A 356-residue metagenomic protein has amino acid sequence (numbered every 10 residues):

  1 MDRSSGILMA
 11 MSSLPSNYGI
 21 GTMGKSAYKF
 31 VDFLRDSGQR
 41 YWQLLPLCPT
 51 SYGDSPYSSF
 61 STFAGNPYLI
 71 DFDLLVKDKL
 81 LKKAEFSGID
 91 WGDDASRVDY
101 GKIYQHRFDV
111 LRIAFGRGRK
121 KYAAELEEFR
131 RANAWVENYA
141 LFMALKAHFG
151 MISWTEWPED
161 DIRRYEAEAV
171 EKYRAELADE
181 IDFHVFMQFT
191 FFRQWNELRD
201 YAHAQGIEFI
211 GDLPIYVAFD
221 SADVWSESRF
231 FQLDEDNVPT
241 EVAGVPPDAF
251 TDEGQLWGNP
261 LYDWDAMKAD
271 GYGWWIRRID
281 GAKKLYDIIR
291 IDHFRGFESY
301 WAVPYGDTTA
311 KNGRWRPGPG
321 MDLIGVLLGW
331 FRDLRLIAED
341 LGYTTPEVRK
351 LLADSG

Functional and structural regions predicted by a protein language model:
M1-S12, Y28: N-terminal regions that are enriched for targeting/export leaders and immediately downstream pro/stem segments
S5-M9, W42-Q43, F209-G211, I289 (+1 more regions): Hydrophobic faces of well-ordered beta-strands that scaffold small-molecule active sites in alpha/beta enzyme cores
A10, S16, D54-F192, V217-G356: Alpha-amylase-like alpha-glycosidases and glucanotransferases acting on alpha-linked glucans and related
K25-D32, E127-E128, R193-Y201, W275-R277: Short alpha-helical segments and helix-capping/turn motifs at coil-helix boundaries
K25-T50, G281-Y286: Catalytic domains of carbohydrate-active enzymes, especially glycoside hydrolases
L34, L44, F142, A202 (+3 more regions): Conserved, mostly hydrophobic/aromatic
R35, W195-H203, L328, L352-A353: Surface-exposed amphipathic alpha-helices with a cationic face
H184, Q188-V217: Conserved, well-ordered alpha-helix/loop/beta-strand core segments that scaffold catalytic motifs
